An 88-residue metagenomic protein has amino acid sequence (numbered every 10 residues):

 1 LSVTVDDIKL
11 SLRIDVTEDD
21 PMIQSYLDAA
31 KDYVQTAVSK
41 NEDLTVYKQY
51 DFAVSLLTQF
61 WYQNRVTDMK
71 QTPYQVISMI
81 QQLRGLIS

Functional and structural regions predicted by a protein language model:
L1-S88: Divalent metal-cofactor coordination and adjacent catalytic microenvironments
